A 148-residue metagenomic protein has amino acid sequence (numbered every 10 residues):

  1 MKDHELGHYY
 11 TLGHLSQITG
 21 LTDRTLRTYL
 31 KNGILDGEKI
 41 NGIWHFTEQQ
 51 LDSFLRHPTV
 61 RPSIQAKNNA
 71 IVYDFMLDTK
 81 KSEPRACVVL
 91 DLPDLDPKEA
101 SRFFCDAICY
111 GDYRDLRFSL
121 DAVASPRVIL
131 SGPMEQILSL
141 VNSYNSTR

Functional and structural regions predicted by a protein language model:
M1-L21: Polyanion-binding surface elements
G7-Y9, I43, V123-R127: A generic structural signal for beta-strand entry/edge sites
T19-I43: Major-groove DNA-recognition helix of helix-turn-helix-type DNA-binding domains
Y29, H57-P58, S143: Residue-level signal for well-ordered alpha-helical positions
E38-P58: Short helix-start
L51-K80: A short, Lys/Arg-enriched interface patch at domain edges and termini
F75-R148: Mid-protein regulatory/catalytic core that forms ligand/cofactor-binding pockets and protein-protein interaction
